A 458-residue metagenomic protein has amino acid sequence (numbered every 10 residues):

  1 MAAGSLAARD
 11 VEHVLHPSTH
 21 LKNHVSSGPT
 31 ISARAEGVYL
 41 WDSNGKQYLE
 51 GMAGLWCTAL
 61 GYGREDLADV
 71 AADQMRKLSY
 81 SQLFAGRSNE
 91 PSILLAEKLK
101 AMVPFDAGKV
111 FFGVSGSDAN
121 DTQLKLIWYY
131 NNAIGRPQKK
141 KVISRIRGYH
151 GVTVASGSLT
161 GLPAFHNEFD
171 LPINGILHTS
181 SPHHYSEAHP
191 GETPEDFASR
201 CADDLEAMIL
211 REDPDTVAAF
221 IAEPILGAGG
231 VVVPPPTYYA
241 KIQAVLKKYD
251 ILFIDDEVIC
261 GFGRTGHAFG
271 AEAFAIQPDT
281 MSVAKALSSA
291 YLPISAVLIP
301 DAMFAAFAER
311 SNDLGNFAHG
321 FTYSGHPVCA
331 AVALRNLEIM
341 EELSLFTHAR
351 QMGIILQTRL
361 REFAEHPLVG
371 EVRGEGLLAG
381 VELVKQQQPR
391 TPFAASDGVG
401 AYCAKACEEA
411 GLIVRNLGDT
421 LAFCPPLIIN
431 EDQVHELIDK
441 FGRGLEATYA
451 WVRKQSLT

Functional and structural regions predicted by a protein language model:
M1-T458: Conserved N-terminal phosphate-binding loop of PLP-dependent enzymes in the Aspartate aminotransferase
